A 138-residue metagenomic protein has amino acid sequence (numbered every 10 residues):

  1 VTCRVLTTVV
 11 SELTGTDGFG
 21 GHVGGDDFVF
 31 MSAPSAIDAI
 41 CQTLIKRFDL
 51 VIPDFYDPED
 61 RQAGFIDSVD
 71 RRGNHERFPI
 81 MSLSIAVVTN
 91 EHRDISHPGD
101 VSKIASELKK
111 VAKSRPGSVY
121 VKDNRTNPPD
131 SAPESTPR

Functional and structural regions predicted by a protein language model:
V1-T16, F48-V51: Active-site-proximal alpha-helical element of nucleotidyl cyclase-like catalytic domains and analogous helices
S11, D49, P53-D60, G117: Two-component transmitter module helix at the DHp-CA junction of histidine kinases
F19-H22, Y56-S106, V119-R125: A short glycine-enriched loop-to-beta-strand structural element that forms part of the catalytic core of nucleotide
G21-S35: Short beta-strand->loop micro-motif that forms the acidic, two-metal-ion catalytic signature in nucleotide-processing
A36-C41, I95-H97: Short, conserved charged micro-motifs
C41-F48: Short amphipathic alpha-helices in soluble, non-transmembrane regions that often serve as interface/regulatory elements
I52, S106-K109, K113: Protein kinase-like catalytic domain
E91-H92, V111-R138: Flexible, glycine/charge-rich interdomain/linker segments that couple and regulate nucleotide signaling catalytic cores
